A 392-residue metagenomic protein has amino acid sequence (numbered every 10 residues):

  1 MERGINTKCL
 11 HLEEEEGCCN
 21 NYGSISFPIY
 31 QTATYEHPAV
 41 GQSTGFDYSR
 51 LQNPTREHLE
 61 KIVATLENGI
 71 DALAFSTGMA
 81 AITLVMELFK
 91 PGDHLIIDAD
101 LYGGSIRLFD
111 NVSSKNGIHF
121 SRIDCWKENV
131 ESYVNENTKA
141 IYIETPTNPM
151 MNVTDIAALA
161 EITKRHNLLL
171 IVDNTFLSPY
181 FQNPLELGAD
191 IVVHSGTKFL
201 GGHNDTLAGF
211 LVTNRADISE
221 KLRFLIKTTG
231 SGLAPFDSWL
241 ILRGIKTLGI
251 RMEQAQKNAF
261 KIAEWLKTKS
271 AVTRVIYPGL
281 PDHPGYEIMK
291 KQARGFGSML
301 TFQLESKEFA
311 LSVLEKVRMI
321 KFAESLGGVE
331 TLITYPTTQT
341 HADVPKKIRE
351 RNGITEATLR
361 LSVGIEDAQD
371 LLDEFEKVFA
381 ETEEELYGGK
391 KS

Functional and structural regions predicted by a protein language model:
M1-N53, L59-I62: N-terminal "arm"/small-domain region of PLP-dependent enzymes with the aminotransferase-like
E14-E16, Q31-H37, F176, K198 (+6 more regions): Glycine-rich beta-alpha junction loops
G17-C18, A72-A271, I276, E287 (+1 more regions): Conserved PLP-enzyme active-site core in the AAT-like
T34-T83, E87-L88, G104-N111: Conserved N-terminal alpha-helix of the aminotransferase class I/II PLP-enzyme fold
E67, D93, S270, V317-R318: Structural motif
G103, D110, H119-S121, R251 (+2 more regions): PLP-dependent enzyme catalytic core of the Aspartate aminotransferase-like
T229-G230, V317-G327, V378-Y387: A common structural junction motif
R274-L359, V363: Conserved C-terminal alpha-helix-loop-beta "cap" of PLP-dependent enzymes that closes/shapes the active-site mouth
